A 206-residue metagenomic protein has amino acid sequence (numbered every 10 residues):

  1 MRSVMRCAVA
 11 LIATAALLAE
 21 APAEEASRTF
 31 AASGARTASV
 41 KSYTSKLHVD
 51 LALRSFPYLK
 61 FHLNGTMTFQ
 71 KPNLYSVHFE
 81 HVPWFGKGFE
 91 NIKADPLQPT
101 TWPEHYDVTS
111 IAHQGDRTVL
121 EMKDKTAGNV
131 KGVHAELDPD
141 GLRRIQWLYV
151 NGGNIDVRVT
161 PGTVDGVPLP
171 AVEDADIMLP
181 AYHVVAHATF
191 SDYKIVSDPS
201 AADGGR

Functional and structural regions predicted by a protein language model:
M1-V9: Bacterial N-terminal signal peptides that target proteins for export
L11, A15, A19-L53, P72 (+1 more regions): N-terminal leader/targeting segments and the immediate start of mature chains
A26-S27, P57-G65, N151-V157, V184-A186: Amphipathic hydrophobic-ligand
F30-A32, E104-T109, R144, D156-V159: Short structured motifs
A35-Y43, Y58, P72-L74, H113-G115 (+2 more regions): Edge/loop elements at the starts and ends of beta-strands within beta-rich repeat scaffolds
K41-Y43, L47, L63, N73 (+4 more regions): Envelope-exposed proteins and targeting segments
A52-H113, N154: An acidic-aromatic
G115-G205: Gly/Pro-enriched, hydrophobic low-complexity segments that function as extracytoplasmic propeptides/linkers
